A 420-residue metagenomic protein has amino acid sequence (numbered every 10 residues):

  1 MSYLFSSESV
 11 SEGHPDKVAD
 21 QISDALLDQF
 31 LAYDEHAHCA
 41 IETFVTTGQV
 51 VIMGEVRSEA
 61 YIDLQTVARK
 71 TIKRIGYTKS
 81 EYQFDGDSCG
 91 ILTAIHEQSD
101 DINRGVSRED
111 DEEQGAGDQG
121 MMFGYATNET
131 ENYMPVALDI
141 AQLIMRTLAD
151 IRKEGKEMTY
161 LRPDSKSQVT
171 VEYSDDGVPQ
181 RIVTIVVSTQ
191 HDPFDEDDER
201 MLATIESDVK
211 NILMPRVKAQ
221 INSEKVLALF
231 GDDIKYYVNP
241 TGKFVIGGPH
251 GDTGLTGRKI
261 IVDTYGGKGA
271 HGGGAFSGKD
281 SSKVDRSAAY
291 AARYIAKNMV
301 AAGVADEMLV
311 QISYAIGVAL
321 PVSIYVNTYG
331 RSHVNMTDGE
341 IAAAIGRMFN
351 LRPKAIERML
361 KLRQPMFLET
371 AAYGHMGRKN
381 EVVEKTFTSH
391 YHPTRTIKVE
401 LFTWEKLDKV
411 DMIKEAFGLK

Functional and structural regions predicted by a protein language model:
M1-A40, G155, V410, A416: N-terminal, positively charged regions that mediate nucleic acid binding
S6, T66, K73-Y77, E81-I246 (+3 more regions): Glycine-rich, mobile lid/loop segments that gate access to catalytic sites or pores
E8-V10, H14-A19, G115-T130, V245-A270 (+2 more regions): Conserved phosphate/anionic-ligand binding catalytic regions in large, soluble enzymes, centered on
E12-L31, E129-R146, K279-G303: Alpha-helical support elements that line or immediately flank enzyme active sites and cofactor-binding pockets
A37-I41, S165-V171, I234-V238, V304-A315: A short glycine-rich, hydrophobically flanked beta-strand micro-motif that places a catalytic Asp/Glu for divalent metal
C39-S58, I316-L320: Short, charge-patterned binding micro-sites
T46, A305-E307, Y314-K420: Internal helix-turn-beta structural module
I260, Y265-L309, L320-N327: C-terminal catalytic subdomain
